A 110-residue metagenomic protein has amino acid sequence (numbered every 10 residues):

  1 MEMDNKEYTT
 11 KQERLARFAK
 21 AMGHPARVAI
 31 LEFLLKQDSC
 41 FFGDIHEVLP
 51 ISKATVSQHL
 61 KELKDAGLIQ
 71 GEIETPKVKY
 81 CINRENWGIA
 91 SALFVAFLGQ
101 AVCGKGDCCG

Functional and structural regions predicted by a protein language model:
M1-R14, F33-K36, R84-G110: Amphipathic alpha-helical dimerization/coiled-coil segments that flank or bridge DNA-binding/regulatory modules
E13-S52, E74-N86: N-terminal helix-turn-helix DNA-binding core of bacterial DNA-binding proteins
H59: Residues within the DNA-recognition helix of helix-turn-helix
G67: Glycine-centered, phosphate/nucleic-acid-interacting loop/turn motifs that mediate DNA/RNA or nucleotide
G71: Short beta-strand "wing" residues that participate in macromolecule-binding interfaces
